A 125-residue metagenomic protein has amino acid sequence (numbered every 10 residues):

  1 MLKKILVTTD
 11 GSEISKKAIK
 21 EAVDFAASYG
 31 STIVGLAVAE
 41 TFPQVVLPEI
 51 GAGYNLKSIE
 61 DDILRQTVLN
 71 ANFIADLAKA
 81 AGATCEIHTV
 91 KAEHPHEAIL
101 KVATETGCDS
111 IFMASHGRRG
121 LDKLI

Functional and structural regions predicted by a protein language model:
M1-Y54, L77-H88: Small/aliphatic-rich secondary-structure junction motif
T8, K91, A114: Conserved residues at the C-terminal ends of beta-strands
I14, P95, R119-L121: Short glycine-rich, flexible loops that bind phosphorylated cofactors or substrates
A18, T67-N70, P95: Hydrophobic alpha-helical membrane-association signature
A18, V45-P48, E97-L100, K123-L124: Short, well-ordered secondary-structure micro-motifs
Y54-L69: A short acidic, glycine-rich active-site loop that binds or catalyzes chemistry on phosphate/adenosine moieties
F73-I111: Structural beta-alpha unit
S110-I125: Glycine-rich, Arg-bearing micro-motifs that act as flexible, cationic patches
